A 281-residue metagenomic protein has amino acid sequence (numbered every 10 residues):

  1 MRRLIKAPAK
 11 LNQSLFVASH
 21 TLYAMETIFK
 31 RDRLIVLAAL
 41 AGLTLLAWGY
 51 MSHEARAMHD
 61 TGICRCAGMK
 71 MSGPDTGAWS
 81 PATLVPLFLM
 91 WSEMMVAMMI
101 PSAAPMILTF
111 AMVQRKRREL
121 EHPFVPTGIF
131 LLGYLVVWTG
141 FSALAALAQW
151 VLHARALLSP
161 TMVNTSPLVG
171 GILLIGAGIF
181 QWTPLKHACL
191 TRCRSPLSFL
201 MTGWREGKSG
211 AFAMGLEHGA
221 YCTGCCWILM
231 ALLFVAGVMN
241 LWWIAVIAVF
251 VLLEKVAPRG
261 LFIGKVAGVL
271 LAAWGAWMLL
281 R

Functional and structural regions predicted by a protein language model:
L22-S92, K116-E119, L157-M162, P184-R205 (+2 more regions): Histidine-/acidic- and/or cysteine-rich, low-complexity loops and terminal segments associated with membrane
E26, L87-L135: Juxtamembrane transmembrane-helix termini in multi-pass membrane transport proteins
V36, L40, T83-L87, P126 (+4 more regions): Residue-level signature of transmembrane alpha-helical entry/exit and packing/kink sites in multi-pass membrane
A41-L45, V85-S92, V96, G128 (+6 more regions): Hydrophobic, lipid-facing residues on alpha-helical transmembrane segments of integral membrane proteins
V85-A97, V163-I179: Alpha-helical transmembrane segments
E119-V151, C225-R259, V269-L271: A small-residue-rich subset of transmembrane alpha-helices
T139-A154, L158, P167-S195: Transmembrane alpha-helix/helix-exit interface in multi-pass inner-membrane proteins
F180-A188, G210-V238: Alpha-helical transmembrane segments of helical membrane proteins, especially in multi-pass transport, channel
